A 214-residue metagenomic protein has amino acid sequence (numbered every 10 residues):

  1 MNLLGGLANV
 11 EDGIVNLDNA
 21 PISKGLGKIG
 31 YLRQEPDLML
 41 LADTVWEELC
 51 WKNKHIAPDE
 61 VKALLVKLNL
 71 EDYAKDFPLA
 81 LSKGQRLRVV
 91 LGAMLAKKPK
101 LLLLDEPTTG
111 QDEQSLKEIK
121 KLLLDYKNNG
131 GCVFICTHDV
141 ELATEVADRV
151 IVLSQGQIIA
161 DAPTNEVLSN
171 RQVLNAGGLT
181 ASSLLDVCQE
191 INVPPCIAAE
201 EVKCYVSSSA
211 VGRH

Functional and structural regions predicted by a protein language model:
G5: Helix-to-loop junction immediately C-terminal to a conserved catalytic motif
P58-Y73: Conserved ABC ATPase "signature" region
F77-L81: Conserved ABC ATPase signature
L102-D105: Catalytic Walker B motif of ABC-type/P-loop ATPase nucleotide-binding domains
T137-H138: H-loop/switch region of ABC-family ATPase nucleotide-binding domains
L174-H214: ABC ATPase nucleotide-binding domains
